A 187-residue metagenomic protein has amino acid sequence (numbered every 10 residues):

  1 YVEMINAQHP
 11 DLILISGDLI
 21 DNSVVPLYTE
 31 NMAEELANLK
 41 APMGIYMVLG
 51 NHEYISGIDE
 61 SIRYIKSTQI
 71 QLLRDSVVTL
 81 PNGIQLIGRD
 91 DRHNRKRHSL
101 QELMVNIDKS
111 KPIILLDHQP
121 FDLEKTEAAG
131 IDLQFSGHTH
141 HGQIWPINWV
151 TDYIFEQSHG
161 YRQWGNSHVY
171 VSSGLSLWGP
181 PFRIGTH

Functional and structural regions predicted by a protein language model:
Y1-H187: Soluble catalytic domains of enzymes that build or remodel membrane lipids, polysaccharides, and related
